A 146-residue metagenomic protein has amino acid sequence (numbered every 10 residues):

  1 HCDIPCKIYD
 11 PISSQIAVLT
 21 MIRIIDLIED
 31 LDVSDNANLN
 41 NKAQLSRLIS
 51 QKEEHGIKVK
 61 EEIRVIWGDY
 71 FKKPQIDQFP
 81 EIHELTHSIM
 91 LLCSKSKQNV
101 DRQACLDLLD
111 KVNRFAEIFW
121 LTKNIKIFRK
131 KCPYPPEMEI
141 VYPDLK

Functional and structural regions predicted by a protein language model:
H1-L45, P80-V112, I118-P135: N-terminal intrinsically disordered, cationic/polar leader segments that include organellar targeting peptides
L45-I63: Alpha-helical segments in soluble extracytoplasmic regions
E62-F79: Short, solvent-exposed, charged loop/turn and helix-capping segments that join or cap alpha-helices on peripheral
A116-W120, P143-K146: Alpha-helical membrane-embedding segments and immediately adjacent membrane-interface amphipathic helices
K130-K146: Intrinsically disordered, low-complexity, charge-dense segments enriched in Lys/Arg and Glu/Asp interspersed
